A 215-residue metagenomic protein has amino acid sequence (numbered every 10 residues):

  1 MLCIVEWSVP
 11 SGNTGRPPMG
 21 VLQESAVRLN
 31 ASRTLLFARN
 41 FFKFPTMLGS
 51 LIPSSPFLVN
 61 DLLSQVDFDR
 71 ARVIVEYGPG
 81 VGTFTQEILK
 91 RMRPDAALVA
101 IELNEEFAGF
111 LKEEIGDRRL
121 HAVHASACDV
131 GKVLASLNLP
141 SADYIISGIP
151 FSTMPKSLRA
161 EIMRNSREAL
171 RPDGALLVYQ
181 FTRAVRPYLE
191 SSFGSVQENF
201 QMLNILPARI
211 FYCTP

Functional and structural regions predicted by a protein language model:
F37-V66: Class I SAM-dependent methyltransferase Rossmann-like catalytic core, especially the SAM/SAH-binding loop
A71-G80: Conserved class I S-adenosyl-L-methionine
V81-R93: Conserved SAM-binding loop of SAM-dependent methyltransferases across substrates and taxa, primarily the Class I
N104: Conserved SAM/SAH-binding beta-strand->alpha-helix loop
A108-S136: S-adenosyl-L-methionine
A160-P172: A short glycine-rich, Lys/Arg-flanked "PGG" loop and its adjoining helix->strand segment in the class I
D173-Q180: Conserved beta-strand signature within the Rossmann-like core of class I S-adenosyl-L-methionine
M202-P215: Core SAM-dependent methyltransferase catalytic element
